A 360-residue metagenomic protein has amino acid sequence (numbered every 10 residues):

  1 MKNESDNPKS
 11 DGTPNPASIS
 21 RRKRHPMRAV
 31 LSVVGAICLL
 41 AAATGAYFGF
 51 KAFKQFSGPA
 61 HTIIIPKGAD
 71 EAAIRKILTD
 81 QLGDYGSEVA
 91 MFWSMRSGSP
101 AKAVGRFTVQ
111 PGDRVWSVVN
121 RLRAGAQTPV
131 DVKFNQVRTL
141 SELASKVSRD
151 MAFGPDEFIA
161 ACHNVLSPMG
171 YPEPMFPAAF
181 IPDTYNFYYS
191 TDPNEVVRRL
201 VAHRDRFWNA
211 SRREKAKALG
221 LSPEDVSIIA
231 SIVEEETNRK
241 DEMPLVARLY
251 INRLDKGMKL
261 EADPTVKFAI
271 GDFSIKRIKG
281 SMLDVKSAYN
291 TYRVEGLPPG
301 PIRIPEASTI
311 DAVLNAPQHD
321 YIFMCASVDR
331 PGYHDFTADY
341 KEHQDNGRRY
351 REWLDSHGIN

Functional and structural regions predicted by a protein language model:
M1-E261, F268, P305-S308, A312-D320 (+1 more regions): Conserved catalytic or metal-liganding residues and their short signature motifs at active sites of enzymes
E261-R303, S308-T309: Conserved SxxK-family serine transpeptidase/carboxypeptidase catalytic domain of penicillin-binding proteins
